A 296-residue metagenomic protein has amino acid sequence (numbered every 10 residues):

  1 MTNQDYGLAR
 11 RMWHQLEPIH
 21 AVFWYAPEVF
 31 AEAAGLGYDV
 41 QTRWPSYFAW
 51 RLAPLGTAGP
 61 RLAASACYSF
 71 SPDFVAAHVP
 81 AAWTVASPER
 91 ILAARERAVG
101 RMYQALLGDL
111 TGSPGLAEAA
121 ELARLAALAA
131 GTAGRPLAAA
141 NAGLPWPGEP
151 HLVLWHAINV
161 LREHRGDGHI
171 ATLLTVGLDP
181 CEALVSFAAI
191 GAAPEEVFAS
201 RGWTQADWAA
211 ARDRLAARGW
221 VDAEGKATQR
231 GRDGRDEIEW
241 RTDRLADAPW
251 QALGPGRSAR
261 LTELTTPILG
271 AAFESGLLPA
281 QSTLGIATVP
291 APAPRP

Functional and structural regions predicted by a protein language model:
M1-A209, Q281-P296: Phosphate/adenylate-binding glycine loop and adjacent helical scaffold
R201-A280: Accessory, usually C-terminal, subdomains that scaffold auxiliary metal cofactors
